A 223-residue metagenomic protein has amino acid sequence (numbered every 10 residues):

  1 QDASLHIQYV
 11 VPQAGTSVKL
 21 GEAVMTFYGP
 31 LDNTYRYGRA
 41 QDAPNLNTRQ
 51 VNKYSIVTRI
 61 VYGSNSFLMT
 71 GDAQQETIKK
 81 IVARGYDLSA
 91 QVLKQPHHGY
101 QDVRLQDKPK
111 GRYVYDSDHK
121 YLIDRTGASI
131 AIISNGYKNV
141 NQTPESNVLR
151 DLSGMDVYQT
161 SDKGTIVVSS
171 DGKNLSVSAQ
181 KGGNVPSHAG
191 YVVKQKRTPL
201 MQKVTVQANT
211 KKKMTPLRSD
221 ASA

Functional and structural regions predicted by a protein language model:
Q1: A glycine-rich, often tryptophan-bearing local segment used as a flexible ligand/cofactor-contacting loop or short
L5-Y9, M155-V157: Active-site regions of enzymes building and remodeling cell-envelope glycoconjugates
I7-V92, G164-A223: Core dinuclear metal-dependent hydrolase active-site scaffold
I78-T165: Cap/insert and terminal regions of metallo-dependent hydrolase folds
